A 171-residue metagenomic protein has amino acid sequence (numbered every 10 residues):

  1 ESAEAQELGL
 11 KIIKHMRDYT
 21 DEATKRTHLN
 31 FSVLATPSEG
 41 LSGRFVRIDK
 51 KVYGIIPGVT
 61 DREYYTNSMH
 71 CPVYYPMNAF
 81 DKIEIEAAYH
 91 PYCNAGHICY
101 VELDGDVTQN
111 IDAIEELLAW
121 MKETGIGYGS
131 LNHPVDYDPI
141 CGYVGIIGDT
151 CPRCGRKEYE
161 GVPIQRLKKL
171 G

Functional and structural regions predicted by a protein language model:
E1-G171: Long, C-terminal-biased catalytic regions of enzyme "large/alpha" subunits
